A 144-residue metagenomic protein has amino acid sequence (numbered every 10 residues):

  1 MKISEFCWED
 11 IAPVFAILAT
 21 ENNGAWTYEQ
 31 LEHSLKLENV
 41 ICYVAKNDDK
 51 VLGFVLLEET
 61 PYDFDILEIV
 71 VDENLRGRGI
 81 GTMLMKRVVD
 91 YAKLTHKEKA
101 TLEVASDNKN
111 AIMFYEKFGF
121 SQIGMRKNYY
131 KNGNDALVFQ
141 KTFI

Functional and structural regions predicted by a protein language model:
K2-N74, M85-R87, Y91, T95 (+1 more regions): Acetyl-CoA-dependent GNAT
H33, D107, Y130: Positions that flank functional sites
K50, I69-K86, K93-T95, K99 (+3 more regions): Conserved glycine-rich acetyl-CoA-binding loop
T60, T101, V138-Q140: Beta-strand secondary-structure signal
E103, E116, S121-L137: Conserved catalytic-core motifs of GNAT/GCN5-like acyltransferases
